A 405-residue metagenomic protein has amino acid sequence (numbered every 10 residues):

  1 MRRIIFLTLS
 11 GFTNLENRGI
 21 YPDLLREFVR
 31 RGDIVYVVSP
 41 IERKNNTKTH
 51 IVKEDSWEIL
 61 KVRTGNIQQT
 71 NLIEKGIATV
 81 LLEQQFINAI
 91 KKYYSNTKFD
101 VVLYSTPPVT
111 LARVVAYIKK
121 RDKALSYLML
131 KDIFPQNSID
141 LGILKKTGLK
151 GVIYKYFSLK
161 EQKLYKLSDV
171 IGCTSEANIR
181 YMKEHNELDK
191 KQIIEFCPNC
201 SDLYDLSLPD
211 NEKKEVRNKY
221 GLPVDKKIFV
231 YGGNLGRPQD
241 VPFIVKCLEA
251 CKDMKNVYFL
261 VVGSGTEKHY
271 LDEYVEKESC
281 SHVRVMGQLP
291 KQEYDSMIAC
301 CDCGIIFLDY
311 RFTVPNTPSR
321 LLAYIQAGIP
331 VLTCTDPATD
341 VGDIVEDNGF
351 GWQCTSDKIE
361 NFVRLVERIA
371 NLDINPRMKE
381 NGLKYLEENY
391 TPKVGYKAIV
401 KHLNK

Functional and structural regions predicted by a protein language model:
M1-I51, D55-E58, E249-D253: N-terminal subdomain of nucleotide-sugar transferases
L15, Q239, P290-A299, G304-I325 (+1 more regions): Nucleotide-sugar-dependent
S39, K150-E212, V283-M286: Donor nucleotide-sugar binding/catalytic pocket of nucleotide-sugar-dependent glycosyltransferases
H50-I51, S207-L222: A short helix/loop element that forms part of the nucleotide-sugar donor recognition site in Leloir-type
I67-E74, T97, A124-L159, Y204: Acceptor-binding helix/loop patch of EC 2.4 sugar-transfer enzymes, predominantly nucleotide-sugar-dependent
N218, I374-N389: A short, well-ordered alpha-helix in the C-terminal region of glycosyltransferases
P223-Q239, V245-L248: Conserved donor-binding/catalytic core segment of Leloir-type glycosyltransferases
M254-N256, L260-G263, K268-D295: Nucleotide-activated donor-binding/catalytic signature segment of Leloir-type glycosyltransferases, i.e., the conserved
